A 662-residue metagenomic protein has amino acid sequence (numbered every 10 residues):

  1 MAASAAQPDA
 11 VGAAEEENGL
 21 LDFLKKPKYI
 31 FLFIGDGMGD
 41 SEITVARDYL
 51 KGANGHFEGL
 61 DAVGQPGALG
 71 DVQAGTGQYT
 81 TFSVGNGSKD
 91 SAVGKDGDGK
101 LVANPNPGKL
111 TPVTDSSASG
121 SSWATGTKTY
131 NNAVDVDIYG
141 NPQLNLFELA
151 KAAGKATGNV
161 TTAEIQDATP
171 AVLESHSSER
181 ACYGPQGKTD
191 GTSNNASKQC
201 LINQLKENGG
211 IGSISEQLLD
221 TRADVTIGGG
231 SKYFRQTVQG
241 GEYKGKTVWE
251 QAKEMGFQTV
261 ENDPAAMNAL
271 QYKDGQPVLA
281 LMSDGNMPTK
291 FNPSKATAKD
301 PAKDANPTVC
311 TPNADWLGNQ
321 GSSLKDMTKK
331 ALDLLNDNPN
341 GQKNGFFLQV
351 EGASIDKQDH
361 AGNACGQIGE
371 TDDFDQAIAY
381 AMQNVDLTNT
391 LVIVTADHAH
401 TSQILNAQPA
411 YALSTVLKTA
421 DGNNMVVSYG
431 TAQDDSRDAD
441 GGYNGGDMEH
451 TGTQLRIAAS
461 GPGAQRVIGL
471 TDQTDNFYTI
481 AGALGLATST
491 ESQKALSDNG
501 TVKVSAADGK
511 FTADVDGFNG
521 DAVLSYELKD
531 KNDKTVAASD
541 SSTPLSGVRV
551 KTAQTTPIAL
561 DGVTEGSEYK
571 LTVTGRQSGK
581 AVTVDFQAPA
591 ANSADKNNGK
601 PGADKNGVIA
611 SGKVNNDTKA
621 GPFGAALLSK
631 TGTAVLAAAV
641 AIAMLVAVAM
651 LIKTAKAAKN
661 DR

Functional and structural regions predicted by a protein language model:
A2-N18: Sec-dependent signal peptide cleavage junction
K28-I30, G35-V113, S119, T162 (+1 more regions): A post-motif C-terminal structural segment
G509-A513: Structural beta-strand segments of beta-rich domains
F518-N519, A559-S567: Surface-exposed, short loops/turns at beta-strand junctions within beta-sandwich domains
V536-T552: Solvent-exposed serine/threonine-rich low-complexity stretches and specific carbohydrate-binding patches
E565-Q577: Short, aromatic- and glycine-rich surface loops/edge beta-strands on solvent-exposed regions
R576, T583-L628: C-terminal low-complexity, Ser/Thr- and acidic/Pro-rich disordered "stalk" regions positioned immediately N-terminal
A637-R662: C-terminal membrane-anchoring or membrane-association module
